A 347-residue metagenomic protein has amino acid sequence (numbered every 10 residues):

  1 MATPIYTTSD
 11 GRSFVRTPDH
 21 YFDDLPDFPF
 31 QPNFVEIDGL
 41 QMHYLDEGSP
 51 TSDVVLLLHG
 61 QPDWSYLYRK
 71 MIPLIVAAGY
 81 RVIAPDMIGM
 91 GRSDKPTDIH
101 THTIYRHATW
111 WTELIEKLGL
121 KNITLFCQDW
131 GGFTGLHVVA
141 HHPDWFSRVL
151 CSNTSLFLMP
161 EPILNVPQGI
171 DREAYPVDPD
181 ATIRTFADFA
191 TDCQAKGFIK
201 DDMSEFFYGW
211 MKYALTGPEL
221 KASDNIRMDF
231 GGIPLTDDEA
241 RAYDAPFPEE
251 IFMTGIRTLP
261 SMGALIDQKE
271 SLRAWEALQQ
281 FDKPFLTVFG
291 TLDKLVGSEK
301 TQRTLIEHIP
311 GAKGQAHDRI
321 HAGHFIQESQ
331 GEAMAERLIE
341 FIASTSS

Functional and structural regions predicted by a protein language model:
T3-Q31, Q41-M42, E47, V54 (+6 more regions): Flexible "cap/lid" subdomain of the alpha/beta-hydrolase fold that forms the substrate-access gate
N33-I37: Short acidic-hydrophobic surface loop/beta-edge motif
L45-R92: Conserved HGGG/HGGXW glycine-rich cap/lid loop of the alpha/beta-hydrolase fold
L58, V288, A322-G323: Short hydrophobic "strand-cap" motifs at the C-terminus of beta-strands
M87, T154, A322: Active-site loop/turn elements of alpha/beta-hydrolase fold enzymes, especially the short glycine-/histidine-rich
A322-A335: Catalytic histidine-centered segment of alpha/beta-hydrolase-like enzymes
